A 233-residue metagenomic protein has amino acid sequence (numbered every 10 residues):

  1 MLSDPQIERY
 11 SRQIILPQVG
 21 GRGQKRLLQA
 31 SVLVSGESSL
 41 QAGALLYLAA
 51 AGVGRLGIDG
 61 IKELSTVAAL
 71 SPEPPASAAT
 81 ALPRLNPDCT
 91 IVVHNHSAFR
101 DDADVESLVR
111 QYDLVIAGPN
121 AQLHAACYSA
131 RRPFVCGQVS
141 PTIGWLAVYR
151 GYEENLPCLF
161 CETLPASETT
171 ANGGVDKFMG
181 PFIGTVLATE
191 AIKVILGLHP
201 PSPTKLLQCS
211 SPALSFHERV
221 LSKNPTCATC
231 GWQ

Functional and structural regions predicted by a protein language model:
M1-Q233: Adenine nucleotide-associated cytosolic modules
